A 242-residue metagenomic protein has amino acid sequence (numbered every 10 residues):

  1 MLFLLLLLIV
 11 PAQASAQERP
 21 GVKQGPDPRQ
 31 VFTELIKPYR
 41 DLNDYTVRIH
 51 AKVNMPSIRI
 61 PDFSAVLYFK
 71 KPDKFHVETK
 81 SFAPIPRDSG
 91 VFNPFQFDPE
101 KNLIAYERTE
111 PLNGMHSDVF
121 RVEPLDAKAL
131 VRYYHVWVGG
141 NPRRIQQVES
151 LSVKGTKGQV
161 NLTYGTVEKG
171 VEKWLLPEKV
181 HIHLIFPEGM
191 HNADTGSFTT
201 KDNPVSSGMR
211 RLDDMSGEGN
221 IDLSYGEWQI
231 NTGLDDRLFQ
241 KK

Functional and structural regions predicted by a protein language model:
M1-P11: Bacterial N-terminal signal peptides
A14-P56, T109: N-terminal leader/targeting segments and the immediate start of mature chains
E18, N54-N113: An acidic-aromatic
P28-Q30, Q96-Y106, Q159-N161, D222: A short, amphipathic edge element
K37-Y45, I58, N113-M115, N141 (+1 more regions): Edge/loop elements at the starts and ends of beta-strands within beta-rich repeat scaffolds
L42-T46, D62-S64, P72, K101 (+3 more regions): Extracytoplasmic
Y45-A51, A65-L67, D73-S81, Y134 (+2 more regions): One face of beta-strands
H116-Q240: Gly/Pro-enriched, hydrophobic low-complexity segments that function as extracytoplasmic propeptides/linkers
